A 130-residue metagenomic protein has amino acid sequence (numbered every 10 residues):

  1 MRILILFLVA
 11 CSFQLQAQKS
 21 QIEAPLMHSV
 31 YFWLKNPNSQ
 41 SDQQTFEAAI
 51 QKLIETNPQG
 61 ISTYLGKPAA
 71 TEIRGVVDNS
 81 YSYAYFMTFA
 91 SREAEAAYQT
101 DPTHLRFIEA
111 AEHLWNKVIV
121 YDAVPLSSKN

Functional and structural regions predicted by a protein language model:
M1-I22: Bacterial Sec-dependent N-terminal signal peptides
C11-L15, P25, Q40, D101: Intrinsic low-complexity/disordered segments
Q16-A24, L65-D78, I108-N130: Glycine-rich beta-strand-turn "strand-cap" elements at beta-sheet edges
K19-A24, Y31-K35, D42, E47-Q51: N-terminal/domain-start segments enriched in small and hydrophobic, helix-friendly residues, covering either
Q21, A48, K52-G60, N79 (+1 more regions): An amphipathic, aromatic/His-enriched active-site/gating alpha helix that lines ligand/cofactor pockets
P25-L34, G66, E72-Q99: Short, well-ordered beta-strand segments in beta-rich or mixed alpha/beta enzyme and ligand-binding folds
P37-Q44, Y98-P102: Soluble non-cytosolic domains of exported or imported proteins
S39-R74, N79: N-terminal, post-signal-peptide region of Sec/Tat-exported proteins
